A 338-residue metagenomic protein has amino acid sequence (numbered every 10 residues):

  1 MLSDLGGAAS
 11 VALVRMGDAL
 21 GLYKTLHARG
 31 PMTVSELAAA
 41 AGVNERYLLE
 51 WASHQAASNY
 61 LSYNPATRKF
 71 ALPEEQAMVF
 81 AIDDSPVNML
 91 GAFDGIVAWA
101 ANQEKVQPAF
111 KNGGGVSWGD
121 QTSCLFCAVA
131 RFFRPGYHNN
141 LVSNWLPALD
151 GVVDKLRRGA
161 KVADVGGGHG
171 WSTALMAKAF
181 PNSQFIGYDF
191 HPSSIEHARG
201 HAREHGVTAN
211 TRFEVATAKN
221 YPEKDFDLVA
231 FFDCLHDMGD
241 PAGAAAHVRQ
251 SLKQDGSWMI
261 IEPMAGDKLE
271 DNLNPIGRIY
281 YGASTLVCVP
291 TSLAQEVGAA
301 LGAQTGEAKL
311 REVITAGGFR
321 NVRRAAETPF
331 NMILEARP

Functional and structural regions predicted by a protein language model:
L2-L20, K24-T25, L49, S53-A160: Conserved Class I S-adenosyl-L-methionine-dependent methyltransferase catalytic core
K161-A163, T173-K219: Class I SAM-dependent methyltransferase SAM/SAH-binding core
G166-G170: Class I SAM-dependent methyltransferase "Motif I" SAM/SAH-binding loop
K219-V229: A short acidic, Gly/Pro-enriched loop at the edge of an enzyme's catalytic core that lines a small-molecule cofactor
D227-P241: A short SAM/SAH-binding and catalytic strip from SAM-dependent methyltransferases
A242-Q254: A short glycine-rich, Lys/Arg-flanked "PGG" loop and its adjoining helix->strand segment in the class I
I261-A316: C-terminal alpha-helical "lid/dimerization" subdomain adjacent to the S-adenosyl-L-methionine
G318-P338: Core SAM-dependent methyltransferase catalytic element
